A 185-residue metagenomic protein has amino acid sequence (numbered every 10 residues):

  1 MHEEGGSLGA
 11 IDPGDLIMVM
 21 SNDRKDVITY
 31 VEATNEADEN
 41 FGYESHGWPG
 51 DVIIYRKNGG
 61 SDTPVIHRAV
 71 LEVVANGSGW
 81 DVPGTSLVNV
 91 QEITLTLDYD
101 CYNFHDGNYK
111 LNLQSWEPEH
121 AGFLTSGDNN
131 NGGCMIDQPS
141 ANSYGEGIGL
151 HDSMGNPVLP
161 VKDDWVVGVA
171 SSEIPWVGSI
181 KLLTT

Functional and structural regions predicted by a protein language model:
M1-N103: Feature for secretory/organellar precursors and membrane-associated catalytic proteins
E36, G47-G50, N103-N108, A141-S153: Short amphipathic alpha-helical surface micro-motifs
I93-L124: Low-complexity, serine/threonine/proline-enriched polar segments
N112-T184: Extended, hydrophilic extramembrane loops/domains of integral membrane proteins
